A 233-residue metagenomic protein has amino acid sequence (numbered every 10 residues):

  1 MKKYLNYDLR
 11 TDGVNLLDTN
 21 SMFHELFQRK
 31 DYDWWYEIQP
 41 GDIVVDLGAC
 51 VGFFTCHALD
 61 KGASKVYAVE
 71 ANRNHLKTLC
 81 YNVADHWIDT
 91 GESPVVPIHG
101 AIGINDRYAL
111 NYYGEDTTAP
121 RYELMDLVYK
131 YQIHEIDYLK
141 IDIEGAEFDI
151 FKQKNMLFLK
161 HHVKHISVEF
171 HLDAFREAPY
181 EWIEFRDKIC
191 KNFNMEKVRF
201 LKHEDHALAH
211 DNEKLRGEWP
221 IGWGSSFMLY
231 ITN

Functional and structural regions predicted by a protein language model:
M1-N233: Phosphate/nucleotide-binding beta-alpha loop and adjacent structural elements of enzyme active sites
